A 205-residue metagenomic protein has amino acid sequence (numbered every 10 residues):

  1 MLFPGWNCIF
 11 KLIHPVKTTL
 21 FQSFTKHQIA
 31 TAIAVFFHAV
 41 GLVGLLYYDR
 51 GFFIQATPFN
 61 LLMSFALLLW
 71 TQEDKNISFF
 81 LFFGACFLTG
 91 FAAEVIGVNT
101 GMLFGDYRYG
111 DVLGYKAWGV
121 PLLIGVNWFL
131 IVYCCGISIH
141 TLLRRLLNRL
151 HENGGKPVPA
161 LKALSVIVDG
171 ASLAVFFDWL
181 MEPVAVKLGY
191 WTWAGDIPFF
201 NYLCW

Functional and structural regions predicted by a protein language model:
F10-W205: Aromatic-rich, lipid-facing transmembrane alpha helices and their immediate juxtamembrane interface loops in integral
